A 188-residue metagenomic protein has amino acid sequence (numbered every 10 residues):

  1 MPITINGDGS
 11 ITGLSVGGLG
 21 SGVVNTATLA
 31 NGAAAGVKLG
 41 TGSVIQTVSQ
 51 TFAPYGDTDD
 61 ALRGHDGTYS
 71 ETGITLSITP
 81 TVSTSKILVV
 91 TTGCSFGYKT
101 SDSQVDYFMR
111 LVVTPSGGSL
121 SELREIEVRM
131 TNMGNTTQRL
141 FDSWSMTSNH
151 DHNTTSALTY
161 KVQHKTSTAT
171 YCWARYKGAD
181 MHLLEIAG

Functional and structural regions predicted by a protein language model:
M1-T72, D142: Fibrous stalk/shaft segments of extracellular and virion attachment machinery
Q50, D59-D66, S77-A157, K161-G188: Terminal beta-strand-rich extracellular "head" domains that mediate receptor/glycan or other ligand binding
